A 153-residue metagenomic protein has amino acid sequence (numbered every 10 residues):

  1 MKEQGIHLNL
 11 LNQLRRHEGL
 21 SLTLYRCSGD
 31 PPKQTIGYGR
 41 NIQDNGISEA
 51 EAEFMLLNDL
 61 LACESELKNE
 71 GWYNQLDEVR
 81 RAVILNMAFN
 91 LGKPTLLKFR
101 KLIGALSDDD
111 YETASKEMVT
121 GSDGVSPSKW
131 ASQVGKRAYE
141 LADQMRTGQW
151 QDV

Functional and structural regions predicted by a protein language model:
M1-T23, P31, R40-I42, A50-N58 (+2 more regions): Long, amphipathic alpha-helical surface segments
R26-S28, Q75-L76: Short, conserved, surface-exposed binding loops centered on an aromatic residue
K33-T35: A short, structured beta-strand/loop element
A62-R100: Active-site nucleophile-His-acid catalytic modules used for acyl/amide transfer and hydrolysis across diverse enzymes
